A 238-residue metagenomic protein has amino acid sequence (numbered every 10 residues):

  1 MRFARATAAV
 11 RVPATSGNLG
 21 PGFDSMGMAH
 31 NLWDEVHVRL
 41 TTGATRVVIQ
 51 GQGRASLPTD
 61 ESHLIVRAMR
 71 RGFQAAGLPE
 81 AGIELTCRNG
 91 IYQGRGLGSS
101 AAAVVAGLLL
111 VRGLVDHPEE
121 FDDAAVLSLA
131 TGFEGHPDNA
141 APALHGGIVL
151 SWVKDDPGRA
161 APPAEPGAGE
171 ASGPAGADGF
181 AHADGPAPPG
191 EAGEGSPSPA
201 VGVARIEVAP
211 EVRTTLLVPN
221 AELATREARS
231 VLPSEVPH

Functional and structural regions predicted by a protein language model:
M1-R95, G113-F121, D156, G167-E170 (+1 more regions): ATP-binding N-lobe of GHMP and related small-molecule kinases
P21, H30-N31, T59-R67, G98-A102 (+7 more regions): Conserved active-site and cofactor/substrate-binding residues in soluble primary-metabolism enzymes
D24-N31, P58, Y92-G94, G98 (+4 more regions): Generic, ordered loop/turn and secondary-structure boundary motif
L32, L97-E120, A143-K154: DPxDG-like acidic metal-binding loop motif
G90-G113, V126-A140: Glycine/small-residue-rich loop that forms an oxyanion/phosphate-binding "nest" at active or ligand-binding sites
E119-H238: ATP-dependent small-molecule kinase catalytic core of the GHMP/sugar-kinase superfamily and closely related
